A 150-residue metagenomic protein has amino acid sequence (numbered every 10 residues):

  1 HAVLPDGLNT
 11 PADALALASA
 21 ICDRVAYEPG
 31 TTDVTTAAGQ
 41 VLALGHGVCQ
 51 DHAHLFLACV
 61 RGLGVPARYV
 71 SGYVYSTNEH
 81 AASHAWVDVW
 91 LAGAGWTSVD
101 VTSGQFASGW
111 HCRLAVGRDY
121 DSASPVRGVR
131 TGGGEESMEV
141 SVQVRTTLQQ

Functional and structural regions predicted by a protein language model:
H1-G47, L55, Y120, G132-Q150: Secondary-structure boundary elements
S19, D51-G134: Hydrophobic/aromatic-rich core segments of domains that either
